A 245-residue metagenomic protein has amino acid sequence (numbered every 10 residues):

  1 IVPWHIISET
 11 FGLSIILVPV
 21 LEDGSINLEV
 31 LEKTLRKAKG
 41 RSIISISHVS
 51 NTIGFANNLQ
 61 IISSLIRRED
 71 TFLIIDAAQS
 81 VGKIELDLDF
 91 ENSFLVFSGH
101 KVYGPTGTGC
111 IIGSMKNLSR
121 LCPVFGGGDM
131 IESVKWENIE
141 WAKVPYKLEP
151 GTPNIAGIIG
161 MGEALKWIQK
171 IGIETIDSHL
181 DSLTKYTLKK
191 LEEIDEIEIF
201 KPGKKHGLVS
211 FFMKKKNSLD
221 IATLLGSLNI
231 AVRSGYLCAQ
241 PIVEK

Functional and structural regions predicted by a protein language model:
I1-K245: Pyridoxal 5′-phosphate
